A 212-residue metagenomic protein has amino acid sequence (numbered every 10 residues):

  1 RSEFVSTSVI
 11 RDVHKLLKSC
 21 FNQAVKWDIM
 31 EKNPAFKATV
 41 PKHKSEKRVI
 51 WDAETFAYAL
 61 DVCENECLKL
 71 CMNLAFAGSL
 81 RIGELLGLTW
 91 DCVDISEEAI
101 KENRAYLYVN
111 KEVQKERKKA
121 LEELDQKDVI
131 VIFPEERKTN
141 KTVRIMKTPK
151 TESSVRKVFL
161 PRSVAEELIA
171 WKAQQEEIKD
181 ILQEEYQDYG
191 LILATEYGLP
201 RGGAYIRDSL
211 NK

Functional and structural regions predicted by a protein language model:
R1-Q23, W27, S45, P200-R207: N-terminal core-binding DNA-recognition domain of tyrosine site-specific recombinases/integrases
E3, T7, Y58-D61, N65-L68 (+4 more regions): Short, basic (Lys/Arg/His-rich) helix/loop patches that form interaction surfaces in the mid-to-C-terminal regions
T7, R11-V13, K26, M30-K32 (+5 more regions): Basic, Lys/Arg- and aromatic-enriched nucleic-acid-binding interface segment
S8-D12, L16, R104, Y108 (+4 more regions): Amphipathic alpha-helical recognition patches that constitute DNA-binding helices
D12-L16, T55, L70, S163 (+2 more regions): Charged catalytic carboxylate motif
L17-C20, D28, A38, A59 (+4 more regions): Conserved hydrophobic/aromatic pocket- or pore-lining residues that grip, position, or stack substrates in active sites
Q23, W27, A77, C92 (+2 more regions): Active-site catalytic microenvironments for nucleophilic, acid-base chemistry
V40, E54-T55, L88-E177, Q187: Conserved tyrosine-mediated DNA breakage-rejoining catalytic core shared by Y-recombinases
